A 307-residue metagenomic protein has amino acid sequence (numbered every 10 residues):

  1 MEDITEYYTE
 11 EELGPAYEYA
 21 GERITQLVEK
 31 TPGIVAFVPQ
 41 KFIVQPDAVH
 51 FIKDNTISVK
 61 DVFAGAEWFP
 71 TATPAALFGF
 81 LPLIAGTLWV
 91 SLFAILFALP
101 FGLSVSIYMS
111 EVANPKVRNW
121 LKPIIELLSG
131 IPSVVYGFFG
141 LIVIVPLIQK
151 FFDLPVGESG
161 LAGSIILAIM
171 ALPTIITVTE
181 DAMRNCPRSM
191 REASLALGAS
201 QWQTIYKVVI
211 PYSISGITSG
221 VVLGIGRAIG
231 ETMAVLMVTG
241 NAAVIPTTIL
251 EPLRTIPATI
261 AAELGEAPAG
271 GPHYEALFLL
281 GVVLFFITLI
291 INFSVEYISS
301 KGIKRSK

Functional and structural regions predicted by a protein language model:
M1-D61: Flexible loop/hinge segments at secondary-structure junctions
H50-A94, N114, A262-G271: Periplasmic/extracellular loop-to-transmembrane helix junction in inner-membrane transport proteins
V59-F78, Y136-M170: Membrane-interfacial helix termini and adjacent extracytoplasmic/periplasmic loops of multi-pass transporters
F101-G140, V178, K307: Cytoplasmic-entry segments and transmembrane alpha-helices of multi-pass inner-membrane transporters
V178, P187, Q201-T239: Transmembrane alpha-helices
E180, R184, R188, L195 (+1 more regions): C-terminal transmembrane helix and the adjacent membrane-cytosol boundary/short C-terminal tail of inner/organellar
L236-F285: Interhelical loop and adjacent transmembrane-helix boundary motif in polytopic membrane transport permeases
